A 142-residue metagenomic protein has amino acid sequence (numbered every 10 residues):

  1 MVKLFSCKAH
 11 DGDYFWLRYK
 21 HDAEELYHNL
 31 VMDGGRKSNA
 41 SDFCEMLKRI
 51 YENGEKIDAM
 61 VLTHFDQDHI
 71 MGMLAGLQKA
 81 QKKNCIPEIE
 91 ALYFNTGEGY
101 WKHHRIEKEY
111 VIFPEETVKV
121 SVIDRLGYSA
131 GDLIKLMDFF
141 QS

Functional and structural regions predicted by a protein language model:
M1-K56: Conserved beta-strand hairpin/beta-sheet module of binuclear metal-dependent hydrolase folds, prominently
M1-V2, L74-S142: Flexible, acidic/histidine-containing loops and adjacent segments that form or flank the divalent-metal
K8-W16, M46, M71, Q78-K79 (+2 more regions): Generic hydrophobic/packing signal
D11, S38, F65-M71, G99-W101: Active-site environment of divalent metal-dependent phosphoester hydrolases
E25-H28, S41-L92: Active-site metal-binding motif and surrounding structural segment of the metallo-beta-lactamase
M32, L62, V122-R125: Generic alpha-helical structural element
